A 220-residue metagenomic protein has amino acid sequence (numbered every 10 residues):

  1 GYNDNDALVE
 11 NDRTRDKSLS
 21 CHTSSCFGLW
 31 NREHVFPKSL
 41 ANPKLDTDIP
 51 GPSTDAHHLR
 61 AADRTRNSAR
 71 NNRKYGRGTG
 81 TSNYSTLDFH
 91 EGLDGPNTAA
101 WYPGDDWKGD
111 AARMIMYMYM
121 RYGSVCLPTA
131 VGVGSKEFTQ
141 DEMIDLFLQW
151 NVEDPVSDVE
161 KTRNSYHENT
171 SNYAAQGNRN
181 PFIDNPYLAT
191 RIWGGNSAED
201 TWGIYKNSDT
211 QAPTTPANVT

Functional and structural regions predicted by a protein language model:
G1-H22: Gly/Pro-rich turn-and-neighbor structural signature
S20-S208: Domain-level detector of nuclease and nuclease-like folds in predominantly extracellular/periplasmic contexts
Y205-T220: Pro/Thr/Ser/Gly-rich low-complexity, intrinsically disordered linker/stalk tracts
